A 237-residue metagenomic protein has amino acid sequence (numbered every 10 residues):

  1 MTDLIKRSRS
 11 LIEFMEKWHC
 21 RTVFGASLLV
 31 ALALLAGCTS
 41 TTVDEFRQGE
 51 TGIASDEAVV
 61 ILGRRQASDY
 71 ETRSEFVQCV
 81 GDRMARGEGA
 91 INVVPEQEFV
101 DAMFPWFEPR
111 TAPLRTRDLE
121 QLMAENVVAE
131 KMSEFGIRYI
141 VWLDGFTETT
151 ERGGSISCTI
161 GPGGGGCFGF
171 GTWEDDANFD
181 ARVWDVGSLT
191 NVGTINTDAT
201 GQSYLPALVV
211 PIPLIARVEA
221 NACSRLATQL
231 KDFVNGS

Functional and structural regions predicted by a protein language model:
L4-S27: Bacterial N-terminal signal peptides that target proteins for export
G25-A36: Bacterial N-terminal signal peptides
L32, I53, E134-I137: Alpha-helix termination/capping residues and helix-transition junctions
C38-E120, D232-S237: A structural "domain/chain start" motif
Q66-D69, F99-D101, F146-E151, T200-Q202: Solvent-exposed loop/turn segments at secondary-structure junctions within structured extracellular/periplasmic domains
R73, V77, G81, E125-A129 (+2 more regions): Extracytoplasmic/secreted envelope proteins and their assembly/folding machinery, especially bacterial periplasmic
P113-T190: Surface-exposed short loop/turn segments
G163-K231: Short secondary-structure boundary motifs at beta->alpha junctions and helix caps
